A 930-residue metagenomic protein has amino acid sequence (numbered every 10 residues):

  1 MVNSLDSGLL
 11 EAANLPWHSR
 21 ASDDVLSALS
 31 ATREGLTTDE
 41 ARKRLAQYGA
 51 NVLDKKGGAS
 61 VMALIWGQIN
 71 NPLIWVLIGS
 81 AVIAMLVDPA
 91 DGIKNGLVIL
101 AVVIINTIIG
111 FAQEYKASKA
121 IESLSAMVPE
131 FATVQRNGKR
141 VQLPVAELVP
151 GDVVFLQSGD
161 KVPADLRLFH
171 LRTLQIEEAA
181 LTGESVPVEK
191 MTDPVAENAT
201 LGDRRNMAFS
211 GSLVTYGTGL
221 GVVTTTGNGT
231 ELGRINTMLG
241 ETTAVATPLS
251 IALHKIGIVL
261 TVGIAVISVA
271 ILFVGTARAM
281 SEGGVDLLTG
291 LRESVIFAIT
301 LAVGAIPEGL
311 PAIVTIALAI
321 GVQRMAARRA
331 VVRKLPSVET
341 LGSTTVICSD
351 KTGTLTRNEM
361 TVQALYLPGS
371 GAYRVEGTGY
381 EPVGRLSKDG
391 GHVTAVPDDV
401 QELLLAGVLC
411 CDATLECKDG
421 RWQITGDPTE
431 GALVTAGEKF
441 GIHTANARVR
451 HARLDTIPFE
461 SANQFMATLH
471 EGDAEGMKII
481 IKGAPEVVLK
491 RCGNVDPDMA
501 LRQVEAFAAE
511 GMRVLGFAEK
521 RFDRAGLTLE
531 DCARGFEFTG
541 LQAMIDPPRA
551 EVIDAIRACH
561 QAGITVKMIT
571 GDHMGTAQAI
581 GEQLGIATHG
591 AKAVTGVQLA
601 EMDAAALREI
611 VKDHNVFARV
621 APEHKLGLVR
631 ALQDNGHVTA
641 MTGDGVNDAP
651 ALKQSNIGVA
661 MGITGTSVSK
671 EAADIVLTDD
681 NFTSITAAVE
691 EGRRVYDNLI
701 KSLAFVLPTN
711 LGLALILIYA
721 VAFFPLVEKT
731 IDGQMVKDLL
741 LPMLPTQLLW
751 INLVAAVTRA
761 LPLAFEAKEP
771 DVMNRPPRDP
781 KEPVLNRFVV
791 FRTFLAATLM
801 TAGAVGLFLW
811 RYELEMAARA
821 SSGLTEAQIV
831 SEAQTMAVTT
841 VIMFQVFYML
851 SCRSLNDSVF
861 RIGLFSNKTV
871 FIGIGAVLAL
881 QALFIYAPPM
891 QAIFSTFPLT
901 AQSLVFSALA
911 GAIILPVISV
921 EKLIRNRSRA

Functional and structural regions predicted by a protein language model:
M1-P777, V784-L785, T798, V838 (+1 more regions): Conserved cytosolic headpiece of P-type ATPases
A90, R792-L807, M843: Alpha-helical transmembrane segments of multi-pass integral membrane proteins
I271, A764, T801-E813: Transmembrane alpha-helix/helix-exit interface in multi-pass inner-membrane proteins
A722-M743, W810-A833: Helix-coil boundary and interhelical linker segments in multi-pass alpha-helical membrane proteins
A755, Q834-M849: Generic alpha-helical transmembrane segments
P780-T798, E826-M836: Membrane-water interface at loop-to-transmembrane-helix junctions
C852: A C-terminal functional module that forms or caps the active site or interfaces directly with catalytic machinery
